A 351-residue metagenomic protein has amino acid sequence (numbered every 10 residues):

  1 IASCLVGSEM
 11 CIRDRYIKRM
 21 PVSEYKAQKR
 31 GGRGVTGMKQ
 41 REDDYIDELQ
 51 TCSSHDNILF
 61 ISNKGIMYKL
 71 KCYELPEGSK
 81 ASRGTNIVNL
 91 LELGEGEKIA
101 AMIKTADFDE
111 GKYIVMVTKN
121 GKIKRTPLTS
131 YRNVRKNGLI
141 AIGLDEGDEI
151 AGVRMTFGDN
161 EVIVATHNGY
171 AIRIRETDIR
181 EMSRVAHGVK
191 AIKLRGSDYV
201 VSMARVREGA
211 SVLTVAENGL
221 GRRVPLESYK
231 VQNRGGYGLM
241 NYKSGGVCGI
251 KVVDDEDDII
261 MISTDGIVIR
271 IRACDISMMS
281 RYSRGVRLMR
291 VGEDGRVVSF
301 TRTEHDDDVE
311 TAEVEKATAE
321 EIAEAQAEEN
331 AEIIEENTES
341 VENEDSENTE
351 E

Functional and structural regions predicted by a protein language model:
I1-G7, I12: Single conserved hydrophobic/aromatic residue that forms the stacking wall/gate of nucleotide- or nucleobase-binding
D14, S53, I99-D275, M279: Conserved structured catalytic cores and adjacent interaction surfaces of nucleotide-binding/hydrolyzing enzymes
R19-C52, C72, K80, L93 (+2 more regions): Long insertion/accessory domains within large nucleic-acid-processing enzymes
T36-D47, V88-E95, I142-A151, K193-L194 (+2 more regions): Short, conserved aromatic-histidine micro-motifs
Y45, S54-I99, I123, P127-R132 (+1 more regions): Conserved glycine-bearing catalytic or ligand-binding loops at nucleotide- and phosphate-handling centers of large
S277-R290: Short, surface-exposed interaction patches in beta-rich subdomains that mediate adhesion/assembly near membranes
L288-D308: Blade-level signature of beta-propeller repeat domains, shared across WD40, Kelch, NHL, RCC1 and BNR/Asp-box propellers
T301-E351: Acidic, low-complexity intrinsically disordered tails
